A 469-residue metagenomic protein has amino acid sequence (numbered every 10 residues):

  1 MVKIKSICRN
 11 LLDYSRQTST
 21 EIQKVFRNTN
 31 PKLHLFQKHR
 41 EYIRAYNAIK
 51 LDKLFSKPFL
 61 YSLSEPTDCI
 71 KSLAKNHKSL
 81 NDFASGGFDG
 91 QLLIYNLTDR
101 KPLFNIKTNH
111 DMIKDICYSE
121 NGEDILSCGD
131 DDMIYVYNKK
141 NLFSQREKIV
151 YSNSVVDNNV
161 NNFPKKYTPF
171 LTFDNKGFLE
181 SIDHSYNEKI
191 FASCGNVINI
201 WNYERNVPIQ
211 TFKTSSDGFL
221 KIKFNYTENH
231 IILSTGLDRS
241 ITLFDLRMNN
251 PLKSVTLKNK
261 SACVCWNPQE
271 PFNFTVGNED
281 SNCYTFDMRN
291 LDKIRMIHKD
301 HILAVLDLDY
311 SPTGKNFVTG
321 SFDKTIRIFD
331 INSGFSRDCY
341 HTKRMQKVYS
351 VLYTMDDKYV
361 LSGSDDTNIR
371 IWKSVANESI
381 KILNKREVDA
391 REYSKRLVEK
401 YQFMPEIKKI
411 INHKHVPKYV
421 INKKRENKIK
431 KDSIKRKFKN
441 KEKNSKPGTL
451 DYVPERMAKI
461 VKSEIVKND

Functional and structural regions predicted by a protein language model:
M1-L51, S336-Y349, T354-Y359, G363-D469: Terminal intrinsically disordered, low-complexity extensions flanking WD-repeat/beta-propeller proteins
N47-D68, D99, F163-T168: A short helix->beta-strand "capping" segment at the edge of beta-propeller domains
F59, C69, S79, P102 (+17 more regions): WD40/WD-repeat beta-propeller blade-loop signature
L63-I70, K107-I113, F173-L179, K213-F219 (+4 more regions): WD40/WD-repeat beta-propeller blade N-cap
L73, L92-N96, I116, I134-K140 (+6 more regions): WD40-repeat beta-propellers
L73-L80, I116-E123, I182-E188, S193 (+8 more regions): Loop/turn segments within WD40 beta-propeller blades
S85-D89, C128-D131, S193-N196, Y203 (+4 more regions): Conserved strand-to-loop turn within each blade of WD40 beta-propeller repeats
K253, P268-A390, E399: Structured C-terminal portions of repeat-based eukaryotic scaffold domains
